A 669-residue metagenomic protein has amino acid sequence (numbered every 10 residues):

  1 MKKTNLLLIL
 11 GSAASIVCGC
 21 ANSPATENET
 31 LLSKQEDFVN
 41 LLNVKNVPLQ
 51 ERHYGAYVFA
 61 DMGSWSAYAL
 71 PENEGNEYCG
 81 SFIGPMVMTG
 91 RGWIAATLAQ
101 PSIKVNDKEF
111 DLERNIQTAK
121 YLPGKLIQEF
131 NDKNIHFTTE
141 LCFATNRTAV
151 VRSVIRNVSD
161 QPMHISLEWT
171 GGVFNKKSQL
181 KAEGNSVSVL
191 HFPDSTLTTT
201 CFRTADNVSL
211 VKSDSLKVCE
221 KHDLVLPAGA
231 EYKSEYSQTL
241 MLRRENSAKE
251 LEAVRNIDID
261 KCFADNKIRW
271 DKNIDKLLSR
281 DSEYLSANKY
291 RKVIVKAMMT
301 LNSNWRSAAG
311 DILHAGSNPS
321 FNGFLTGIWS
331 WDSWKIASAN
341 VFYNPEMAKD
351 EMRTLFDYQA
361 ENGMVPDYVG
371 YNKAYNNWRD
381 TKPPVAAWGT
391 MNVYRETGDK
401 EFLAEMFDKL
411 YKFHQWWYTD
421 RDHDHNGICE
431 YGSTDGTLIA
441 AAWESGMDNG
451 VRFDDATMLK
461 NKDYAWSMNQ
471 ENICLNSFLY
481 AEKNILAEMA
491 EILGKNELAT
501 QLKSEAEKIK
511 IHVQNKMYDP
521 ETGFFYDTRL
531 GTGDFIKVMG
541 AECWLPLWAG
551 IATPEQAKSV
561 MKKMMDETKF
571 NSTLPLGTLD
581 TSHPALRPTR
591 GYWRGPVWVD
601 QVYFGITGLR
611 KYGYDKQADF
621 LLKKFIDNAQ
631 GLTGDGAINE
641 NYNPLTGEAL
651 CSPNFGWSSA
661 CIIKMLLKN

Functional and structural regions predicted by a protein language model:
K2, G11, C20-K289, K611 (+1 more regions): Terminal accessory carbohydrate-recognition/targeting modules of carbohydrate-active enzymes
N28-T97, N376-E396, Y518-E567, G591-N669: C-terminal capping/lid segments that line or modulate ligand- or cofactor-binding pockets
V151-V154, W416-T419, L459-N461, A465-M468 (+2 more regions): Calcium-binding acidic motifs and repeat modules
N157, T326-R452, N476, Y480 (+4 more regions): Aromatic-rich carbohydrate-recognition surfaces in CAZymes
E250-N273, K289-K296, N344-D357, K400-Y418 (+5 more regions): Extended, well-ordered alpha-helical scaffold segments
Y284-G327, D350-N376, N426-E471, K508-V597 (+1 more regions): Extended glycan-interaction surfaces of carbohydrate-active proteins
N472-L493, L502-E505, I509, R590-K616: Long, repeat-rich segments with strong aromatic
